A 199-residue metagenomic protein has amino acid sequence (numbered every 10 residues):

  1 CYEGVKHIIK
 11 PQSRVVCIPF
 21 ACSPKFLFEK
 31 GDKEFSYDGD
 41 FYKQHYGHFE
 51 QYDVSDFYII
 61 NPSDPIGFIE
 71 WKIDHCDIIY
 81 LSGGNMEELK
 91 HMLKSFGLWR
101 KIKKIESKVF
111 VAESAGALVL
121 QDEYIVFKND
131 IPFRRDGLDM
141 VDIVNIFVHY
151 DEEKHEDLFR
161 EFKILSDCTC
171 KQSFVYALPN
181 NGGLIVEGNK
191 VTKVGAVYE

Functional and structural regions predicted by a protein language model:
C1-E87, Q172-A177, N181-E199: Extended, subdomain-level signal for the structured scaffold at the beginning of enzyme domains
H75, S82, K90-V109, G116-E199: Active-site-adjacent pocket-lining segments in enzyme domains
